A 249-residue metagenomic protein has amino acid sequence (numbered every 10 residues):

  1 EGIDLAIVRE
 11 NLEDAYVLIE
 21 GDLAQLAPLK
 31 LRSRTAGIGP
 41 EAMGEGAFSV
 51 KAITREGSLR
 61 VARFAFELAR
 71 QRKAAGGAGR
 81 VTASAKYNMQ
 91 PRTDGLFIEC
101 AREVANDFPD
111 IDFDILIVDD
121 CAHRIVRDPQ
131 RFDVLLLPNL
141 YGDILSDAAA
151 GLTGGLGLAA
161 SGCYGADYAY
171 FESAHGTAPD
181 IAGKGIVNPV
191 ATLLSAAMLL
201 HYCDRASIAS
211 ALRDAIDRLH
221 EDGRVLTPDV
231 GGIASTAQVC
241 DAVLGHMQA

Functional and structural regions predicted by a protein language model:
E1-G37, A47-F48, L140: N-terminal glycine-rich phosphate/adenylate-binding segment common to multiple enzyme folds
E1-L5, G76-G79, F108-I111, Q130-F132 (+2 more regions): Short coil/turn connectors at secondary-structure junctions
E13, V17, R63-A75, M89 (+6 more regions): Generic secondary-structure signature for well-ordered alpha-helical cores
A27-I117: Glycine-rich phosphate/diphosphate-binding loop of Rossmann-like nucleotide-binding domains
Q90-C100, V126-D133, A150, R224-L226 (+2 more regions): Short glycine/threonine-rich loop-to-helix capping motif typified by GTGT followed within a few residues by an Asp-Pro
D112-R124, D229-G231: Short, conserved loop-to-beta-strand elements that form functional interface hotspots
A122-R224: Glycine-rich phosphate/nucleotide-binding loop
